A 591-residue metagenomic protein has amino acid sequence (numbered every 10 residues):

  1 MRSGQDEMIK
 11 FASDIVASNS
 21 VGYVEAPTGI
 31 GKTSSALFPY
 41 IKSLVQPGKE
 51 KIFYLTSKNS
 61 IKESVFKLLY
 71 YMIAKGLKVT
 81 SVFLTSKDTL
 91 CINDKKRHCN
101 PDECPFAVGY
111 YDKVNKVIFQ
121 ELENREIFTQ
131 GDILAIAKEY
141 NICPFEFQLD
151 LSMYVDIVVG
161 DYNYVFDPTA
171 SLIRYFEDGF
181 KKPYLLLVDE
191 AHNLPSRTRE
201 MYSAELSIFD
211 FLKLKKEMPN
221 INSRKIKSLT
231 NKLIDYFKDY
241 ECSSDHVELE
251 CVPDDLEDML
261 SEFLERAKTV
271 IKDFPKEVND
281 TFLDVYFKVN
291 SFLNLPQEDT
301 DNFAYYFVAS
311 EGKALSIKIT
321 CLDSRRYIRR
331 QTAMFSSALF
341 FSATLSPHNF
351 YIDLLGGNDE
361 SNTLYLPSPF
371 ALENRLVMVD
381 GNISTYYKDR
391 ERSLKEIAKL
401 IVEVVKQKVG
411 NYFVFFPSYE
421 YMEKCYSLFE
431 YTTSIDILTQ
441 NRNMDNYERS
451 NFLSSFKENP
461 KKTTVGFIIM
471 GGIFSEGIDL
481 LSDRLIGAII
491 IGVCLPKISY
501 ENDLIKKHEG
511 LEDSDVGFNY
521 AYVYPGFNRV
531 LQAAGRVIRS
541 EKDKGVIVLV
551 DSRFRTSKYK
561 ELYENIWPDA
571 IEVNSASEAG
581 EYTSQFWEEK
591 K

Functional and structural regions predicted by a protein language model:
M1-E25: Conserved pre-motif I regulatory segment
S18-F38: Walker A/P-loop
K42, E63, Y140-I157, D161-L264 (+2 more regions): Signature of the SF2 helicase/ATPase Hel1-core->accessory helical subdomain module
G48-V158, N163-F166, S228-N231, D235-E250 (+2 more regions): A substrate-engagement module of RecA-like helicase motors
I133-M153, V158, T169-F176, T269-S384 (+3 more regions): A contiguous, basic/glycine-rich beta-loop/short-helix subdomain that forms a polymer-engagement track
R330, N382-P417: Conserved interdomain hinge at the start of the Helicase C-terminal
G381-R392, R442-R555: Conserved RecA-like P-loop NTPase helicase motor core
P417-N441: Conserved helicase motor "Helicase C" RecA-like lobe of SF1/SF2 P-loop NTPases
